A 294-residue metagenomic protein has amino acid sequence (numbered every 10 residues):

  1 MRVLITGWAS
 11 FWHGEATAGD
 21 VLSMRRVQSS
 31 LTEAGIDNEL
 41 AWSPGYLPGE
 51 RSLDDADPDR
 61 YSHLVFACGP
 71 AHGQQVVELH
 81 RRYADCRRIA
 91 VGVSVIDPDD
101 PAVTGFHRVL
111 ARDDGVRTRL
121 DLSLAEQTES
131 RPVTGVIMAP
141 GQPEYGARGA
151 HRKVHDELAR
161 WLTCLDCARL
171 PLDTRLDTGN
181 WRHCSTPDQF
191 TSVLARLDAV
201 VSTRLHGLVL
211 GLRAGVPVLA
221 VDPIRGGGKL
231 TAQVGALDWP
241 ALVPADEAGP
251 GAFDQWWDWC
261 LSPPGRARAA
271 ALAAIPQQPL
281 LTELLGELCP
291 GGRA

Functional and structural regions predicted by a protein language model:
M1-A294: Active-site anion-handling motifs in enzyme catalytic cores
